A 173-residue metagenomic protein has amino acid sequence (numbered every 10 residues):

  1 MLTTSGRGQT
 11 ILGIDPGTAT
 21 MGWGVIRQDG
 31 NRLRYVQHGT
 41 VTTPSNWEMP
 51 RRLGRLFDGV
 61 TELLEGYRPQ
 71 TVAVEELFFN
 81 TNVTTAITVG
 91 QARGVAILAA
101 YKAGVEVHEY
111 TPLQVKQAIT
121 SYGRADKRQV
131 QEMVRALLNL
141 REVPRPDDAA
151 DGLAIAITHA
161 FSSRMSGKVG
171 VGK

Functional and structural regions predicted by a protein language model:
M1-K173: Phosphate- and other anionic-substrate recognition elements at nucleic-acid/protein interfaces
